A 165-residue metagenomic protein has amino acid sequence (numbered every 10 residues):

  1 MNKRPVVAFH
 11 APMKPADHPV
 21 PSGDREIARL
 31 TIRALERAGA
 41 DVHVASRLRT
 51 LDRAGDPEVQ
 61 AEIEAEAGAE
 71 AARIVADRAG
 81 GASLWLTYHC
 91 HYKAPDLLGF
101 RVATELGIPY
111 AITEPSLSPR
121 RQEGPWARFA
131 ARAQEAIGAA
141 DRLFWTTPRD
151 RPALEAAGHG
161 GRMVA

Functional and structural regions predicted by a protein language model:
M1-T50, G138: N-terminal subdomain of nucleotide-sugar transferases
A38, V102-L106: Helix C-cap/helix->beta junction micro-motif
E58-A76: Glycine-rich, highly charged phosphate/nucleotide-binding loops
R73-P95, P109: Short N-terminal targeting/anchoring amphipathic segment
D77-R78, V102, E135-A136: Structural alpha-helical scaffold elements that stabilize or flank donor/cofactor-binding regions in carbohydrate
K93, Y110-W126, A139-R142: A short, histidine- and acid-enriched strand-loop-helix "catalytic/donor-clamping" loop that lines the nucleotide-sugar
L97-V102, R132: A short acidic, amphipathic alpha-helical/loop segment
Q134, G138-A165: Donor nucleotide-sugar binding/catalytic pocket of nucleotide-sugar-dependent glycosyltransferases
